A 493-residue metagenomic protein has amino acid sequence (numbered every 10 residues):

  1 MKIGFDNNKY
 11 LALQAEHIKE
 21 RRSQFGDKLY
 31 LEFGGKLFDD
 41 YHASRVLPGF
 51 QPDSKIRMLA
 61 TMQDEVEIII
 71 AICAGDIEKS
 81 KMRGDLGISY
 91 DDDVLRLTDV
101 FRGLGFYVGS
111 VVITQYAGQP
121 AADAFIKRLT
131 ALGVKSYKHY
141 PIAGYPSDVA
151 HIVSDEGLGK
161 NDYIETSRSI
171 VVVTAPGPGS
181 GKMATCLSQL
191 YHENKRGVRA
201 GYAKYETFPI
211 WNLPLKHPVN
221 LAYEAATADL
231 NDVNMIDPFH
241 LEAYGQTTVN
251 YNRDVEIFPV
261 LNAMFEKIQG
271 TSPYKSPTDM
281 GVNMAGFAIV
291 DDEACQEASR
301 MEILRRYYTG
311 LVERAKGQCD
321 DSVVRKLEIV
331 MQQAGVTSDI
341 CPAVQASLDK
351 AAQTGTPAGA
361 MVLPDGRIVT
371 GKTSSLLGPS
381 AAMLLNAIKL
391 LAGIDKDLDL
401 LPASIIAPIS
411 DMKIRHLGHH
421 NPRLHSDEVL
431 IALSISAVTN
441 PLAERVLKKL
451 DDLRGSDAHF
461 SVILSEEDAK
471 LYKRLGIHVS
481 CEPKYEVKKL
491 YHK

Functional and structural regions predicted by a protein language model:
M1-T174, Q189-A351, T356, L363-D365 (+2 more regions): Flexible phosphate-sensing "switch/lid" loops adjacent to ATP/NTP-binding sites across phosphate-transfer
G177-P178: The conserved Walker
T185: Hydrophobic positions on the alpha1 helix immediately C-terminal to the Walker A/P-loop
R196-A200, G393-D399: Phosphate-handling active-site elements
G201, T373-S375: Residue-level structural signal for beta-strand termini and adjacent loop
L376-A392: A short, polar/charged loop-to-alpha-helix boundary motif
D395-A407, D411-N421: Substrate-recognition/cap regions that form aromatic- and gly/pro-loop-enriched pockets for small-molecule ligands
